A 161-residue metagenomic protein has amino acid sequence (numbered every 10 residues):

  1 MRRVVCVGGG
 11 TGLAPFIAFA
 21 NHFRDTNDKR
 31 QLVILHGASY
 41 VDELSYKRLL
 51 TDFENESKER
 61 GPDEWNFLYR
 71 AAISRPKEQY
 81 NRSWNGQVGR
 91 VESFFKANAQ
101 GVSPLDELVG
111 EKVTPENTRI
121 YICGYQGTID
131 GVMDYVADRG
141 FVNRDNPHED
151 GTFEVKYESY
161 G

Functional and structural regions predicted by a protein language model:
M1-R3, N117: Short, solvent-exposed beta-strand edge segments and adjacent coil->beta transition regions
R2, R24-L32: Conserved S-adenosyl-L-methionine
G10-A14: Ser/Thr-glycine-rich phosphate-binding loops at phosphate-binding pockets of nucleotides, nucleotide cofactors
P15-N27: Histidine-anchored nucleotide/phosphate-binding helix
L35, Y40-G161: Reductase modules of NAD(P)H-dependent flavoproteins
